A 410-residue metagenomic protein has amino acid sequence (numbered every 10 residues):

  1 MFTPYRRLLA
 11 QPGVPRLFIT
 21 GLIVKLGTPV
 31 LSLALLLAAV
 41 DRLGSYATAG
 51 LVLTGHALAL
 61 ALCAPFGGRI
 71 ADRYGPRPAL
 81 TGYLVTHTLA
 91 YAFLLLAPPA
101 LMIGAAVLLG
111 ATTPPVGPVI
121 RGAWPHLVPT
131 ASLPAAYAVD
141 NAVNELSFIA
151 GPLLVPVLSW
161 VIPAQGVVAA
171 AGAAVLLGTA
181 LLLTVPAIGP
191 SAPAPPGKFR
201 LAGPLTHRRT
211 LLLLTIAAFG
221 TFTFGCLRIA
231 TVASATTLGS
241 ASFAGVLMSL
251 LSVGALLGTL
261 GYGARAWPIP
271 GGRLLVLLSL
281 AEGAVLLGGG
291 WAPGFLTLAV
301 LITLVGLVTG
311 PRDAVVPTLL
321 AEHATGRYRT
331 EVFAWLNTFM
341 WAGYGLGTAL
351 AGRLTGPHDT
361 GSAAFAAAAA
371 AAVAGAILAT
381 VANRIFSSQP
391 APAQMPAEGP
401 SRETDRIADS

Functional and structural regions predicted by a protein language model:
F2-A59, P204-S249: Helix-loop boundary and gating motifs at the non-cytosolic
L35, P115-V128, T231, P311-A324: Intracellular juxtamembrane helix-capping segments at the cytosolic ends of symmetry-related transmembrane helices
L62-P76, S159, L257-G271, T355-G356: Helix-to-loop junctions at the C-terminal end of transmembrane segments in multipass secondary transporters
P78-F93, A169-A173, R273-L287, A366-A369: Structural signature of the two symmetry-related core transmembrane helices
L95-A106, G290-L301: Helix-loop junctions at membrane interfaces in 12-TM secondary transporters
V107-L146: Cytoplasmic helix-loop-helix junction between adjacent transmembrane helices in 12-TM secondary transporters
W160-A173, R353-V373: A membrane-interface helix-boundary motif in multi-pass transporters
H323-H358: A late C-terminal transmembrane helix in Major Facilitator Superfamily
